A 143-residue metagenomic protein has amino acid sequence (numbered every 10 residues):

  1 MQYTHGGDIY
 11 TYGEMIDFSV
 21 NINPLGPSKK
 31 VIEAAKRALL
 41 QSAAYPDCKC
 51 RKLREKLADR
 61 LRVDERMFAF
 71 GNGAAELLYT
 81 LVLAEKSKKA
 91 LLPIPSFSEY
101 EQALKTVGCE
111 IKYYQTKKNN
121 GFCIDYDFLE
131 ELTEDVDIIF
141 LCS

Functional and structural regions predicted by a protein language model:
M1-A44, F140-L141: N-terminal "arm"/small-domain region of PLP-dependent enzymes with the aminotransferase-like
E33, R37, D59, Y79 (+2 more regions): Short, well-ordered alpha-helices that flank and scaffold nucleotide-derived cofactor binding pockets
P46, A58-T80: Short loop-beta-helix segment that forms the pyridoxal 5′-phosphate
D64, V107-G108: Short, structured coil segments at secondary-structure junctions
A84-L104: Conserved PLP-anchoring active-site segment centered on the Schiff-base-forming lysine
I94, Y113-K118: Short beta->alpha connector loops at strand-helix junctions that form conserved, small/polar/Pro-enriched
K118-S143: Active-site phosphate-binding strand-loop segment of PLP-dependent enzymes
